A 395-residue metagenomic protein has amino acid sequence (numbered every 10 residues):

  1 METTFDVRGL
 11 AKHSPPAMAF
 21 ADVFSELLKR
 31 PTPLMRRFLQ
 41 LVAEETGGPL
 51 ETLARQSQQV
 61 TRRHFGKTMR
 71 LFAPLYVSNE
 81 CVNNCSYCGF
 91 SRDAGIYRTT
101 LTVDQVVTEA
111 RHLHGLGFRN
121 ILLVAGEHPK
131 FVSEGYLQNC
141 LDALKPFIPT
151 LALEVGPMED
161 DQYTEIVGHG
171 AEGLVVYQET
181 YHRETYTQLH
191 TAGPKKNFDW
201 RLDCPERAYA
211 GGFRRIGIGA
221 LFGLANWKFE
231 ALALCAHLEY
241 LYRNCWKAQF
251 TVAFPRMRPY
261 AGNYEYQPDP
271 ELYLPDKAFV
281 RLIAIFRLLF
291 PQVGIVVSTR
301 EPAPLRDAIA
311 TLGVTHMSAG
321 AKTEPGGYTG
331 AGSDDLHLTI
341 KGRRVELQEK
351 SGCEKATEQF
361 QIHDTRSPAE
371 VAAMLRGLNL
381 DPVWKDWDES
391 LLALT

Functional and structural regions predicted by a protein language model:
M1-G47, R243-T395: Auxiliary Fe-S-binding modules of radical SAM enzymes
T32-M69: An N-cap/entry alpha-helix motif that binds or orients negatively charged groups
V42, T61, H114, K145 (+3 more regions): N-terminal cationic-hydrophobic initiation segments that often serve targeting/anchoring roles
S57, C85, L123, V176 (+4 more regions): Conserved, mostly hydrophobic/aromatic
Q58, A73, A110, L137-L141 (+6 more regions): Generic structural signal for well-ordered alpha-helices, preferentially at hydrophobic/aromatic core positions
R63-Q105: Canonical Radical SAM [4Fe-4S] cluster-binding loop centered on the CxxxCxxC motif and its immediate flanking residues
R92-V107, L113-Y209, R214-L224, W246-A253 (+1 more regions): Core AdoMet radical
E159-G168, R214, A225-Y240, P302-L312: Catalytic cores of alpha/beta
